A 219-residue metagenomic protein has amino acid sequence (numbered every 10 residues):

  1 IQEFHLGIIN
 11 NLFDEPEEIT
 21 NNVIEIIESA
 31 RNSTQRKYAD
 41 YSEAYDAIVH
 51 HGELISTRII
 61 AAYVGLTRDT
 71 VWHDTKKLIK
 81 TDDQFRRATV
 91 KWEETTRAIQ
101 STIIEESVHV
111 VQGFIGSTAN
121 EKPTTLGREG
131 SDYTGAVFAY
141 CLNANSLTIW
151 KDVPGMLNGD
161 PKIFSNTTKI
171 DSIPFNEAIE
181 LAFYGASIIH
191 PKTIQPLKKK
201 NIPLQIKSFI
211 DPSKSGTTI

Functional and structural regions predicted by a protein language model:
I1-I189, I194: Nucleotide/pyrophosphate-binding catalytic subdomain
L197: Acidic-aromatic/histidine active-site loop/patch
Q205: Conserved phosphate-handling catalytic cores of large alpha/beta enzymes
I210-I219: Long, charged amphipathic helices and adjacent flexible linkers at domain junctions
